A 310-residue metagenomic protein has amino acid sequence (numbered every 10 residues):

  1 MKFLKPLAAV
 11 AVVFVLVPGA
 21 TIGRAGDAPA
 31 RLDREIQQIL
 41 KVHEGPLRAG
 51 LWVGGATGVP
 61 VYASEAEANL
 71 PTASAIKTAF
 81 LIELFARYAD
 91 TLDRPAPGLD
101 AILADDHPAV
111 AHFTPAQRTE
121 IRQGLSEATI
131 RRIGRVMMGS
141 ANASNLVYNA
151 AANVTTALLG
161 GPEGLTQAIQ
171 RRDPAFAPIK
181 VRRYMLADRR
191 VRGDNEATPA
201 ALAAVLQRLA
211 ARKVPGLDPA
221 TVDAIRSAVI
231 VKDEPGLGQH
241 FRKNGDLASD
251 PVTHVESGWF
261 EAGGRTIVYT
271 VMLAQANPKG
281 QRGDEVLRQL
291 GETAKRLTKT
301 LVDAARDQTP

Functional and structural regions predicted by a protein language model:
M1-A9: Bacterial N-terminal signal peptides that target proteins for export
A8-P18: Bacterial N-terminal signal peptides
T21-R24: Sec/Tat signal peptide C-region and signal peptidase I cleavage site
G26-I39, H43, P60-V61, V147 (+2 more regions): Structured C-terminal helix/loop/strand segments within mature extracytoplasmic catalytic/sensor domains
A28-D33, L99-R208: Active-site-adjacent helix/loop patches that line small-molecule binding or acyl-intermediate pockets
E44-L70, A89: Short, conserved catalytic-motif segment at the N-terminal edge
G45, F85-P97, L159-V181, E196-L237: Bacterial peptidoglycan biogenesis and beta-lactam-recognition machinery
P71-I102, Y269: Active-site SXXK
